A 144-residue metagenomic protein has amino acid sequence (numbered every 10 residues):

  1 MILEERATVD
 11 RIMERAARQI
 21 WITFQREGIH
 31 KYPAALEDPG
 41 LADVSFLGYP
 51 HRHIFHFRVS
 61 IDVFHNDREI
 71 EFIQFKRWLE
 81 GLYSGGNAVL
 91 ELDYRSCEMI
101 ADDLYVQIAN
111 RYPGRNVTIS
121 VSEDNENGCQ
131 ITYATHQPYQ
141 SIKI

Functional and structural regions predicted by a protein language model:
M1-I144: Charge-rich, low-complexity N-terminal segments
